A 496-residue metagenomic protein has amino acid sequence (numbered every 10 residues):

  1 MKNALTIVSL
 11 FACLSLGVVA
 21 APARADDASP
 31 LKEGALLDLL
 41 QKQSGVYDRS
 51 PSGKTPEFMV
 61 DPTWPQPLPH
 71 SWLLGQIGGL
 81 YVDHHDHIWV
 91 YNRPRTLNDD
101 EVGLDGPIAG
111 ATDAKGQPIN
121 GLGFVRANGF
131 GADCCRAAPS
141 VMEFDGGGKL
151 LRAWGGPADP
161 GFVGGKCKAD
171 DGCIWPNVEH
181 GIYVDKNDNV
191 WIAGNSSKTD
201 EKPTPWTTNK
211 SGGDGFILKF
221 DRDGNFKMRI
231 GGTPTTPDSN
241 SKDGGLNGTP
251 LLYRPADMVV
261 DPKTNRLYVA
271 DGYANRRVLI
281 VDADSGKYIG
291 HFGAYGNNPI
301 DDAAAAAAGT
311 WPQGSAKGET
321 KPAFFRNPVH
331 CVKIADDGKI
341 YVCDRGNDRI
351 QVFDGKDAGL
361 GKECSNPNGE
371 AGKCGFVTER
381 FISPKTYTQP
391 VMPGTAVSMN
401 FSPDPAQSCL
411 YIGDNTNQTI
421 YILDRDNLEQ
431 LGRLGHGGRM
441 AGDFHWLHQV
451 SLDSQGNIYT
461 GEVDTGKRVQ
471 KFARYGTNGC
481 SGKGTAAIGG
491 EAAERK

Functional and structural regions predicted by a protein language model:
M1-A4: Positively charged n-region of N-terminal signal peptides that target proteins for export
I7-V18: Bacterial N-terminal signal peptides
V19-A25: Sec/Tat signal peptide C-region and signal peptidase I cleavage site
D26-K496: Eukaryotic scaffold repeat domains enriched in small/polar residues
